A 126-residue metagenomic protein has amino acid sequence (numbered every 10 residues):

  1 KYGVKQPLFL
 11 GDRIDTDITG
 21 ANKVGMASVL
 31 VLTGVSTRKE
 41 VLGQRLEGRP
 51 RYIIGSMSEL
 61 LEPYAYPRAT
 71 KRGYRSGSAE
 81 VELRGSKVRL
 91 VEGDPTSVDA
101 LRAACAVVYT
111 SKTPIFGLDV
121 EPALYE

Functional and structural regions predicted by a protein language model:
K1-E126: Asp-based, Mg2+/Mn2+-dependent phosphohydrolase catalytic module
